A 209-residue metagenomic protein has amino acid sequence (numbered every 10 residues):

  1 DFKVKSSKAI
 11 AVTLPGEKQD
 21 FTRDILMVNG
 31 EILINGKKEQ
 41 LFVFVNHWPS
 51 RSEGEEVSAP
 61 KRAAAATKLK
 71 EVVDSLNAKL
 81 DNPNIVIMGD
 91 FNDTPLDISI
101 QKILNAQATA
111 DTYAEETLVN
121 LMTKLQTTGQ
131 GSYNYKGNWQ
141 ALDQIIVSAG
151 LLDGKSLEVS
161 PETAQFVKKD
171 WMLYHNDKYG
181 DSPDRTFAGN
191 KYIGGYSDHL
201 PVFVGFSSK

Functional and structural regions predicted by a protein language model:
D1-P49: Structured beta-strand-rich core segments of catalytic domains in phosphoester-bond hydrolases
S7-A9, E53-S58: A short secondary-structure junction signal
G16-T22, L76-I85, D93-K209: Metal-dependent phosphoester-hydrolase catalytic domains
V43, V86-I87: Beta-strand elements within well-structured catalytic alpha/beta cores of enzymes that handle phosphate/sulfate esters
W48, D90-F91: Active-site metal-binding loops of divalent metal-dependent hydrolases
E56-D81: A long, amphipathic alpha-helix that forms part of the scaffold/cap immediately adjacent to metal-dependent active
